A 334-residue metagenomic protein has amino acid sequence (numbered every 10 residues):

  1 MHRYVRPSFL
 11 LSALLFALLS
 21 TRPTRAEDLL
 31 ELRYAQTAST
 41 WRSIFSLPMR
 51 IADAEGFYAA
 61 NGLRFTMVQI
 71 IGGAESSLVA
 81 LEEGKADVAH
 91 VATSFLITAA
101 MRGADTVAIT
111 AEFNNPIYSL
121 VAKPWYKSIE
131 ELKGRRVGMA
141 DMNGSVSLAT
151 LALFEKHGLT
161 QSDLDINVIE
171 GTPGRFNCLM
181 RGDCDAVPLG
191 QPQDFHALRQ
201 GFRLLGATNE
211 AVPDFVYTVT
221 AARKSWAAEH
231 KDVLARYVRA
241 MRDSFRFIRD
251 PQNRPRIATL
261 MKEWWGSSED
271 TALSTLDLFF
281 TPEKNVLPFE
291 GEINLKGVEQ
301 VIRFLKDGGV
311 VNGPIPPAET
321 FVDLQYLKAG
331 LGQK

Functional and structural regions predicted by a protein language model:
M1-V5: N-terminal secretory signal peptides that target proteins for export/translocation
S8-S20: Bacterial N-terminal signal peptides
R22-A26: Sec/Tat signal peptide C-region and signal peptidase I cleavage site
E27-R181, D185-Q191, L204-T208, P213-D214: Short, glycine-/small- and polar/acidic-enriched structural segments that line small-molecule recognition paths
A86, M180-R181, F279-L295, K328-K334: Short amphipathic alpha-helical segments at helix boundaries and their inter-helical linkers
P173-W265: Pocket-lining segment of extracytoplasmic ligand-binding domains
A228-N312: Secondary-structure end/capping motifs
E299-K334: Conserved C-terminal helix/tail region of periplasmic/extracytoplasmic solute-binding proteins
